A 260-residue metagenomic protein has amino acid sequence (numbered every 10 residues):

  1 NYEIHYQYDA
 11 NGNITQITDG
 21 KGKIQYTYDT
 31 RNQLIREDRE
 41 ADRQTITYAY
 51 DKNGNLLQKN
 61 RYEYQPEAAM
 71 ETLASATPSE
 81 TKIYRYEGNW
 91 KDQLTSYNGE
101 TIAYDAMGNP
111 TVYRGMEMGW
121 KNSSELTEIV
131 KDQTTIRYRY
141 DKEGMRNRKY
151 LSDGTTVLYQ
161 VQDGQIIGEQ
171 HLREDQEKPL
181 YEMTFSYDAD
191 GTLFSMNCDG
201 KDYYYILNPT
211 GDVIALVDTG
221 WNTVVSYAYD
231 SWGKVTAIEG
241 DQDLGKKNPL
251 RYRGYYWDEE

Functional and structural regions predicted by a protein language model:
N1-T18, K23-T27, Q33-R39, T45-A49 (+9 more regions): Beta-strand elements of repeat-based all-beta scaffolds
E3, T135, L180-E182, I214 (+1 more regions): Local beta-strand/beta-hairpin segments that build beta-sheet-rich folds
K82-Y86, C198-E260: A motif-centric feature for acidic-aromatic and gly/ser/thr-rich catalytic loops and repeats
V161, Y187, V225-S226: Aromatic (tryptophan-biased) beta-strands that constitute blades/sheets of beta-rich domains
K178-P179, E260: Short, flexible loop/turn motifs enriched in small residues
E182-A189: Extended, non-globular alpha-helical segments
